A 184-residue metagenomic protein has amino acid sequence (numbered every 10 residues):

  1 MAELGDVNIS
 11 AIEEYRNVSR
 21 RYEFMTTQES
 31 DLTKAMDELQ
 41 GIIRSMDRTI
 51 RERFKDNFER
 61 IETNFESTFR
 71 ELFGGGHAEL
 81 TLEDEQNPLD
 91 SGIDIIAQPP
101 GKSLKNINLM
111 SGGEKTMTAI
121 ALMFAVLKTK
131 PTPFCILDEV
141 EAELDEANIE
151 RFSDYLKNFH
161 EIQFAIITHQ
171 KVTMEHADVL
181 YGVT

Functional and structural regions predicted by a protein language model:
M1-T184: Terminal ABC-like ATPase head and other globular end-domains that cap long coiled-coil arms in SMC/Rad50/SbcC-family
